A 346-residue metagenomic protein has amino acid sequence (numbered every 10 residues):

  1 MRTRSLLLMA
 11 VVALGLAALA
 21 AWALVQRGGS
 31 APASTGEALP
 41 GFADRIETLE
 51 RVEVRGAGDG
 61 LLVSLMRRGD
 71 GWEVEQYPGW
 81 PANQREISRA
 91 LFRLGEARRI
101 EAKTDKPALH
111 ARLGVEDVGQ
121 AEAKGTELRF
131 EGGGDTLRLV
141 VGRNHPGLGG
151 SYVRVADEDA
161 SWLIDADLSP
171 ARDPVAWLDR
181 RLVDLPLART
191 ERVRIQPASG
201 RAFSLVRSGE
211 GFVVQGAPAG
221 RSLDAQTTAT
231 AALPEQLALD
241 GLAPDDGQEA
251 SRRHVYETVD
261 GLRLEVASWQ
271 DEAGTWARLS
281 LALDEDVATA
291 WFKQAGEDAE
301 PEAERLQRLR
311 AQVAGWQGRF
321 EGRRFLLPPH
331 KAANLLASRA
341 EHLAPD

Functional and structural regions predicted by a protein language model:
M1-D346: A short-motif feature that recognizes glycine-rich, charge-decorated loops that bind or process nucleotide phosphates
